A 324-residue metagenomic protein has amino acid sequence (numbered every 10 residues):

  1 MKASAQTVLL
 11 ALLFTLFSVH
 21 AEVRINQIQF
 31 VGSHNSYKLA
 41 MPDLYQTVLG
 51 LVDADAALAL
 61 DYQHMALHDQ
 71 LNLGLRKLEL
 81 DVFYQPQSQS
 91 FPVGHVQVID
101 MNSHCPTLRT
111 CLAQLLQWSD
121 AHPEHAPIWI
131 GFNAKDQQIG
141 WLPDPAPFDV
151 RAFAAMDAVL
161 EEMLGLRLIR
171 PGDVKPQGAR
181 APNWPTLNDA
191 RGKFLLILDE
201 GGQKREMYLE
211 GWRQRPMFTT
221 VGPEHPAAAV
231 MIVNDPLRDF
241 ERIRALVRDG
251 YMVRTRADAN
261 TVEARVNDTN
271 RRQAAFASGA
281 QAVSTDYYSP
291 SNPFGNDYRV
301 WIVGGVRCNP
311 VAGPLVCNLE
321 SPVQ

Functional and structural regions predicted by a protein language model:
M1-Q6: Positively charged n-region of N-terminal signal peptides that target proteins for export
T7-L16: Bacterial N-terminal signal peptides
H20-Q324: Catalytic cores of phosphodiester-bond hydrolases, prominently lipid phosphodiesterases
